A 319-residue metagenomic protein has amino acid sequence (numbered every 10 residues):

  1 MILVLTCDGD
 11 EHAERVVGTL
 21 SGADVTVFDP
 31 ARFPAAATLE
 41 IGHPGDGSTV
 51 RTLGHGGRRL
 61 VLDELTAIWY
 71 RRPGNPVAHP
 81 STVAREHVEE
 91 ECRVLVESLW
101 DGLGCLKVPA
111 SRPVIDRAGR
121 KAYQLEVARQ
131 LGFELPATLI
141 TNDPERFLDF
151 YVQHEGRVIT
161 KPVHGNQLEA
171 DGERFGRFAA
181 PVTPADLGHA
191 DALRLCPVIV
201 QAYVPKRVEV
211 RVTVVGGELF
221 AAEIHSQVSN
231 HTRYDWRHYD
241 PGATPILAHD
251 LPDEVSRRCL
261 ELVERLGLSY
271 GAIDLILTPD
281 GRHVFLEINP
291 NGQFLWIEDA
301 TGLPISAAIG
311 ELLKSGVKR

Functional and structural regions predicted by a protein language model:
M1-L3: Extreme N-terminal starter segment of soluble prokaryotic enzymes
C7-T19, F28-L135, L148: Conserved N-proximal alpha/beta basic substrate-recognition cap immediately N-terminal to, or forming the N-lobe
L20, V152-L251: Phosphate-binding site of ATP-dependent enzymes
S21-G22, P44-G47, H55-G56, V214-E218 (+2 more regions): Short acidic-glycine loop/turn motifs at beta-strand connectors
T66, V208-V210, L286: Change "...and in nucleic-acid phosphodiester-cleaving endonucleases..." to "...and in nucleic-acid processing enzymes
L131, P136-E155: Rossmann-like NAD(P)H-binding beta-loop-alpha module
L247-R257, E261-L268, L277-R319: C-terminal active-site "lid" helix and adjoining low-complexity regulatory extension at the edge of ATP-using catalytic
I273-L275: Hydrophobic residue at the +6 position relative to the catalytic HRD Asp in the kinase catalytic loop
